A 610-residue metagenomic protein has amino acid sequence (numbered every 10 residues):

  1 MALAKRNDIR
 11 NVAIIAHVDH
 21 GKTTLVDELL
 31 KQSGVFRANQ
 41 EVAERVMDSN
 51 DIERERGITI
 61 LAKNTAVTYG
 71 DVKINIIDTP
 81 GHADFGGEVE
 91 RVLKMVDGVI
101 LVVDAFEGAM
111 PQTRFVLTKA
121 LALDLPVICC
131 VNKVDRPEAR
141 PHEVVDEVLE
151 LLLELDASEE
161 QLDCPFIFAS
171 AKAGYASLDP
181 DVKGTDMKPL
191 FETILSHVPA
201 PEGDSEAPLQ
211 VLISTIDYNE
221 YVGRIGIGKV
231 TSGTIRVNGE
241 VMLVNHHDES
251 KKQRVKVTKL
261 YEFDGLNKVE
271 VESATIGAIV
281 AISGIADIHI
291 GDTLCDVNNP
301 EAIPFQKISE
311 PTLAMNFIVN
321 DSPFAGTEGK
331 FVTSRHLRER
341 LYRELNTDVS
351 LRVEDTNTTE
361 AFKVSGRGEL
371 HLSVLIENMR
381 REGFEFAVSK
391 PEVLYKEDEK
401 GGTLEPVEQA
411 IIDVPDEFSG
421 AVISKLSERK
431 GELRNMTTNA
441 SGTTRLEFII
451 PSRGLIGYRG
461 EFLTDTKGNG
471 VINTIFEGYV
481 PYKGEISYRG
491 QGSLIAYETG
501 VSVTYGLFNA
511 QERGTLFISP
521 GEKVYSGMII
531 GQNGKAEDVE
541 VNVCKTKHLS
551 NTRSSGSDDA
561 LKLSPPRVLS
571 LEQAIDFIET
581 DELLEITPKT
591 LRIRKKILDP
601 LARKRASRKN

Functional and structural regions predicted by a protein language model:
M1-N610: Structural and coupling elements of P-loop NTPases
